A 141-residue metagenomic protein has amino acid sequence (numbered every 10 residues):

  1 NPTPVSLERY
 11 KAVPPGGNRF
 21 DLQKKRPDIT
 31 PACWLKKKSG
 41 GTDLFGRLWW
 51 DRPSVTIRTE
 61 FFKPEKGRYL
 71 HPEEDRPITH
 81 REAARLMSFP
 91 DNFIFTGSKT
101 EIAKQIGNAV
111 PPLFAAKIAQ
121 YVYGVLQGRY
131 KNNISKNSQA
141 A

Functional and structural regions predicted by a protein language model:
N1-A141: C-terminal target-recognition/interaction regions appended to catalytic cores
